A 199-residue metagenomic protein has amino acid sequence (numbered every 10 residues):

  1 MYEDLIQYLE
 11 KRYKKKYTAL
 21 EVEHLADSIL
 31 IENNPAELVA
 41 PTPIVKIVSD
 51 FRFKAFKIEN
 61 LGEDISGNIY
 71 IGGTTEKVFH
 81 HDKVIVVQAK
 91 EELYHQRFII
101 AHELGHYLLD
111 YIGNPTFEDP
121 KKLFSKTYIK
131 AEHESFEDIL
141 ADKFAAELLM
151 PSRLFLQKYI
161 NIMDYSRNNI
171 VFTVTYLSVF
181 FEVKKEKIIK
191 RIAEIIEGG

Functional and structural regions predicted by a protein language model:
M1-G199: Active-site hotspot residues in diverse enzymes, especially metal/ion-binding acidic/histidine motifs
